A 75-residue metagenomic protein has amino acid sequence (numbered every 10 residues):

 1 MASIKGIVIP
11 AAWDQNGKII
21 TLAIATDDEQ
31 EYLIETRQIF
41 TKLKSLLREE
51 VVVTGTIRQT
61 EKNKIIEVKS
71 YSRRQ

Functional and structural regions predicted by a protein language model:
M1-N16, R48, G55: Structural detector for short beta-strands of small beta-barrel domains
D14-I24: Short aromatic-glycine-enriched beta-strand elements
T21-A23, T41, L47, S70 (+1 more regions): Domain-length accessory/inserted modules outside core catalytic folds
L22, E49-T60: Short, surface-exposed secondary-structure junctions/capping segments
T26-D28: Acidic/polar residues in short coil/turn loops that connect beta-strands within repeat-based beta-sheet scaffolds
Q30-E35: A short macromolecule-binding patch
Q38-T54: Short nucleic-acid-contacting surface segments enriched for D/E, G, S/T with interspersed K/R
R58-Q75: OB-fold/S1-family single-stranded nucleic acid-binding modules
